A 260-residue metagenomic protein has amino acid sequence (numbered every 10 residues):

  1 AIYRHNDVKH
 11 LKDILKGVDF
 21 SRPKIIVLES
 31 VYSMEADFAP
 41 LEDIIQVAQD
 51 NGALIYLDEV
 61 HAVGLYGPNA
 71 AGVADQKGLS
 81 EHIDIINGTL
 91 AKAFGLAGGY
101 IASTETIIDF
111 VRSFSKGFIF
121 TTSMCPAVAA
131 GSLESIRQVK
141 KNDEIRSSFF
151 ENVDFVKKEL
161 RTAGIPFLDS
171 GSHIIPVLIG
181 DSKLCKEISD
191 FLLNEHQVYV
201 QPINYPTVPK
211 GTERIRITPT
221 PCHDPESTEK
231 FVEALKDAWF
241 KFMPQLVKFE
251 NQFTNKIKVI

Functional and structural regions predicted by a protein language model:
Y3, K24, T121-T122, P166-G171: Short beta-strand
Y3-L57: Active-site phosphate-binding strand-loop segment of PLP-dependent enzymes
V8-K9, S30-E35, A62-Y66, F118-I119 (+1 more regions): Short, small-residue-enriched loops and turns at beta-alpha junctions that line or gate enzyme active sites
A39, L133-Y199: Conserved PLP-dependent catalytic core of the aminotransferase class-I/II
N69, D75-F110: Active-site PLP attachment segment
A97-G98, S115-M124: A short glycine-threonine-serine/GTX helix/turn-capping micro-motif
N194, T207-I260: PLP-dependent enzyme catalytic core of the Aspartate aminotransferase-like
